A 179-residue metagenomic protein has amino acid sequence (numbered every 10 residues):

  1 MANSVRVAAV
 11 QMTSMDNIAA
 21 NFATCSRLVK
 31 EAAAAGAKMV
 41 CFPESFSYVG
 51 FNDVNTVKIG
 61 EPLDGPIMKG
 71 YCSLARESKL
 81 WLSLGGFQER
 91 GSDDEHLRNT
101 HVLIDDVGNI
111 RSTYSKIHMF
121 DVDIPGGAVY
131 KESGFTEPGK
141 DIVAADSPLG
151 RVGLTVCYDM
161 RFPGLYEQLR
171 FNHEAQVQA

Functional and structural regions predicted by a protein language model:
A2-V7: Extreme N-terminal starter segment of soluble prokaryotic enzymes
Q11-D16: Short polar catalytic/cofactor-binding loops
I18, R27-V107, R111-S115, D121-V122: Cys-nucleophile CN-hydrolase/nitrilase-fold catalytic domain and related Cys-dependent amidase chemistry that acts on
A20-K30, F162-L169: Short, acidic/polar
K38, A175-Q178: Short acidic/polar active-site loop segments enriched in Thr and Asp
L63, R90-H173: Active-site catalytic loop in hydrolytic enzyme cores
